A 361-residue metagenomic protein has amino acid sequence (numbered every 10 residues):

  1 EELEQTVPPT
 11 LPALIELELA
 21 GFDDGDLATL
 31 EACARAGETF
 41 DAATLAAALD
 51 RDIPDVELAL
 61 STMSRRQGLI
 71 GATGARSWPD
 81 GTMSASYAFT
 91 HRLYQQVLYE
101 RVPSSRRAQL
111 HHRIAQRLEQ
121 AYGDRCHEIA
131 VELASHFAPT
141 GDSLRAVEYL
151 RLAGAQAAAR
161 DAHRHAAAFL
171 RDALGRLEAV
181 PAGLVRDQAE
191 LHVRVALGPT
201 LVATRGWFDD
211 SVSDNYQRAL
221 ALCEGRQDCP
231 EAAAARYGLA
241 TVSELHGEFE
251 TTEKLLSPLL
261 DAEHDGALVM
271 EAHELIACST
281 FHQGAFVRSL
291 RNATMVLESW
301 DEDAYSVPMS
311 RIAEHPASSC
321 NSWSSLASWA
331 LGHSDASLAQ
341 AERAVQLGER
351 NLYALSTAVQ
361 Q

Functional and structural regions predicted by a protein language model:
E1, L259-D261, S356-Q361: Short, intrinsically disordered, charge-balanced linker/junction segments flanking boundaries in proteins
E1-A168, D172-P181: Short secondary-structure boundary elements
R66-Q67, A85, V131, A189-L191 (+2 more regions): Change "...and in nucleic-acid phosphodiester-cleaving endonucleases..." to "...and in nucleic-acid processing enzymes
V97, S135, L152-A159, G175 (+7 more regions): Tandem amphipathic alpha-helical repeat scaffolds
A108-H112, R125-A130, H165-G175, R205-Q217 (+3 more regions): Helix-turn-helix repeat elements of alpha-solenoid scaffolds
Q116-Q120, S135, G154-A155, L174-A182 (+4 more regions): Amphipathic alpha-helical segments of tetratricopeptide repeats
D124, V131, L144, D161-R164 (+6 more regions): Residue signature of alpha-solenoid helical repeat architecture, marking inter-repeat boundaries and helix-start
S143-L239, L245, D261-E263: Flexible inter-repeat linkers and adjacent short helices within tandem amphipathic alpha-helical repeat scaffolds
